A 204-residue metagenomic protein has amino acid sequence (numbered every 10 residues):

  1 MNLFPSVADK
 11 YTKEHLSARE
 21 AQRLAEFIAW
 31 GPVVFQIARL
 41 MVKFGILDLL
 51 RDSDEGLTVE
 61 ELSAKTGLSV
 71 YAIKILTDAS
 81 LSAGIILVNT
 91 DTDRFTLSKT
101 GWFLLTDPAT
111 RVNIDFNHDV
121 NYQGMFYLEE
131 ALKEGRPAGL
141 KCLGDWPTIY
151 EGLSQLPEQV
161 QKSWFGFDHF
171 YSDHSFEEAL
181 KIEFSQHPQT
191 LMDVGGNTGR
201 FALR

Functional and structural regions predicted by a protein language model:
M1-L3: Eukaryotic partner-binding/assembly regions in large regulatory complexes
A8-L16, A21-D54, A64-K65, V70-Q189: Conserved Class I S-adenosyl-L-methionine-dependent methyltransferase catalytic core
E60: Residues within the helices of the helix-turn-helix
H187-N197: Conserved class I S-adenosyl-L-methionine
T198-R204: Conserved SAM-binding loop of SAM-dependent methyltransferases across substrates and taxa, primarily the Class I
